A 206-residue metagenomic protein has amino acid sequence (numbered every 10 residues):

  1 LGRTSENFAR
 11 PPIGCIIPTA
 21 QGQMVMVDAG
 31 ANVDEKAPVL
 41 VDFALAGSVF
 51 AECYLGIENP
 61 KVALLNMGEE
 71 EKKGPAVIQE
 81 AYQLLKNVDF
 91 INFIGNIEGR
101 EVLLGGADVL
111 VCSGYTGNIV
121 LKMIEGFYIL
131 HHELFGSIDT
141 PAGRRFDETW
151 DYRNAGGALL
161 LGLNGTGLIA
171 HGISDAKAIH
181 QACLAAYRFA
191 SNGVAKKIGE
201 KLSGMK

Functional and structural regions predicted by a protein language model:
L1-V27, G105-K206: Glycine-rich phosphate/nucleotide-binding loop
A31-V41, I169-A176: Short, glycine-rich nucleotide/cofactor-binding loops
V33-G99, D108: Glycine-rich phosphate/diphosphate-binding loop of Rossmann-like nucleotide-binding domains
